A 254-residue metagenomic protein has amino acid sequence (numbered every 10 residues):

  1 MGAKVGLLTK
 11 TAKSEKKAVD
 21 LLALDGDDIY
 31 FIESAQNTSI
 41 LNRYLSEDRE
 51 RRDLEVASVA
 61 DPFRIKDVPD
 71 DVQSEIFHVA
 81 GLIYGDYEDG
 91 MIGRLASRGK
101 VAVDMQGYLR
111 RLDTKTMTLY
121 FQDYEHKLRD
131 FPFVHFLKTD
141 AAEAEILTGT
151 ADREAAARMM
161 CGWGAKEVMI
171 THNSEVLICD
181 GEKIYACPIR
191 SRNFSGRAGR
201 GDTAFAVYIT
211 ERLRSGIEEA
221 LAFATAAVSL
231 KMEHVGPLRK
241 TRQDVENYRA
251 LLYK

Functional and structural regions predicted by a protein language model:
G2-A80, G90-K100, Y248-K254: Conserved N-terminal subdomain of the carbohydrate kinase-like
T9-T11, M105, H172: Short beta-strand/turn micro-motifs composed of small residues that flank or help shape donor/cofactor-binding pockets
K13-V19, Y87, L109-R111, I146: Short, charged/polar "capping" segments at the starts of alpha-helices and the immediately preceding loops
D20-L21, D86-R94, A155, M159 (+1 more regions): A short acidic, amphipathic alpha-helical/loop segment
D86-S97, D123-R129: Short amphipathic alpha-helices and their capping/turn segments at secondary-structure boundaries
V101-D104, M169: Structural detector of well-ordered beta-strand residues that form the stable sheet scaffold of enzyme domains
R111-K183: Conserved phosphate/ATP/ADP-binding segment of small-molecule kinases
A165, I189-Y253: Conserved post-catalytic alpha-helical subdomain immediately downstream of the catalytic base and nucleotide-binding
